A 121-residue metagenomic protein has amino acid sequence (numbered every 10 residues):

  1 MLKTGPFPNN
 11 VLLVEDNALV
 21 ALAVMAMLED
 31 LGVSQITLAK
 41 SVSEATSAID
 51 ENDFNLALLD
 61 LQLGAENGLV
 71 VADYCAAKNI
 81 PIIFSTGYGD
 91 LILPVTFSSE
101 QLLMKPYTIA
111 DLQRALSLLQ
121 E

Functional and structural regions predicted by a protein language model:
M1-N10, T108-E121: Non-catalytic signal-transmission and effector/linker regions of two-component phosphorelay proteins
E15: Conserved acidic carboxylate
A18-T37: Two-component/phosphorelay signaling modules centered on CheY-like receiver
M25, L38-L56: Acidic, metal-coordinating helix/loop segments flanking the phosphotransfer/catalytic sites of two-component signaling
S41, A65-V70: Acidic catalytic/metal-coordinating carboxylates
D60: Active-site residues of response regulator receiver
K105: A Lys-centered signature of the CheY-like receiver
